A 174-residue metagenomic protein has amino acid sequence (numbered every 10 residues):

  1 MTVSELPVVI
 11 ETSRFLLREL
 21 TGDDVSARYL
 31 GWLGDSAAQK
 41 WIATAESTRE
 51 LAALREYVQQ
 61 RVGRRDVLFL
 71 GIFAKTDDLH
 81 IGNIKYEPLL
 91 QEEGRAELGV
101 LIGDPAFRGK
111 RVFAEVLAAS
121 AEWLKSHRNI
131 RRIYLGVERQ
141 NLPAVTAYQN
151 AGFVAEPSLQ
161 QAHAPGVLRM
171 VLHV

Functional and structural regions predicted by a protein language model:
M1-E56: A short, well-structured alpha-helix characteristic of acyl/acetyltransferase catalytic modules
R14, V67, P165-R169: Short hydrophobic/aromatic beta-strand or adjacent loop that forms the aromatic wall/cage of a ligand/substrate-binding
R18, F73, E87, G99 (+2 more regions): Solvent-exposed beta-strand sheet faces enriched in polar/charged residues
E19-T21, P88-L90, Q160: Short, low-complexity Ser/Thr-rich regulatory SLiMs
T44, R49-A106, W123: Acetyl-CoA-dependent GNAT
A96, R131-Y134, E138-L142, N150-A151 (+1 more regions): C-terminal "cap" of GNAT-fold acetyltransferases
G103, G109-W123, T146-N150: Conserved acetyl-CoA-binding loop-helix of GNAT-fold acetyltransferases
R128: Long, contiguous binding/interaction regions
